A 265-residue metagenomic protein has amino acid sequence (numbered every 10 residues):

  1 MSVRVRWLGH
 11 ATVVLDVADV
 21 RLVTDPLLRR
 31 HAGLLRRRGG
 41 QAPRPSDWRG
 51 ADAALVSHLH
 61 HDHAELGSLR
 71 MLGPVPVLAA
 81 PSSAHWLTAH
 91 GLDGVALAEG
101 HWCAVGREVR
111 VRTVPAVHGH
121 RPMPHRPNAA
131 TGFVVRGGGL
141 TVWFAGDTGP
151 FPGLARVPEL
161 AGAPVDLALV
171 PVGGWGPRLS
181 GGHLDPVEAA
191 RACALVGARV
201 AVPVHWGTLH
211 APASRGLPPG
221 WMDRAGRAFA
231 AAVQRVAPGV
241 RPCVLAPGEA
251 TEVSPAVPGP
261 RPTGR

Functional and structural regions predicted by a protein language model:
M1-V23, L27-G39, G216, G220 (+3 more regions): Zn-dependent metallo-beta-lactamase
L8-D16, A104-D166, S180-E188: Catalytic core of the metallo-beta-lactamase
V17-L59, L66-R70, S82, R121-P124 (+1 more regions): Pre-active-site segment of Zn-dependent metallo-hydrolases
V20, G73-P76, L92, G197-V200 (+1 more regions): A short helix->loop->beta-strand "cap" motif at the edges of active sites that frequently abuts
V23-D25, G50-H60, A64, L78-P81 (+4 more regions): Active-site neighborhood of phospho(di)ester-bond hydrolases with catalytic His/Asp-centered motifs
H31, H60-A64, A84-L87, H101-V105 (+5 more regions): Active-site environment of divalent metal-dependent phosphoester hydrolases
A79-L140, G226-R265: Metallo-beta-lactamase
S82, P152-P247: Cap/insert and terminal regions of metallo-dependent hydrolase folds
